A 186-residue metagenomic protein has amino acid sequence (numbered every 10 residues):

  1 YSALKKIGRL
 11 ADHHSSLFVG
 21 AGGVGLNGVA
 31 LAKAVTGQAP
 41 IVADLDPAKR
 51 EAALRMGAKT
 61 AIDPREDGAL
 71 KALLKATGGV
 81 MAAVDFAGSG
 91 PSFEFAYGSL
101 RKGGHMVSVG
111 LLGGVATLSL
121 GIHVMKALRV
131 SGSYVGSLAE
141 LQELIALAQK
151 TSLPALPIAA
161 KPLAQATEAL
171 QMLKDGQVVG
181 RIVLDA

Functional and structural regions predicted by a protein language model:
Y1-E66, K71-A72: Mid-domain Rossmann-like dinucleotide-binding core that forms the NAD(H)/NADP(H) cofactor-binding site
I7-D12, E51-R129: Glycine-rich cofactor phosphate-binding loops and adjacent beta1-alpha1 units of small-molecule cofactor enzyme domains
L17-A21, V42-A43, I62, M81-F86 (+3 more regions): Glycine- and other small-residue-rich loops at beta-strand/loop junctions that grip anionic moieties
A32, A53, A96, G103 (+4 more regions): Residue-level signal for nonpolar/aromatic packing positions in well-ordered secondary structure
D44, G57, A127, S152 (+1 more regions): Conserved functional loop/turn residues at catalytic and ligand-binding sites
L45-D46, L112, G136: Residues in the short beta-alpha loop(s) of Rossmann-like NAD(P)-binding domains
H105-V107, T117-I158: Rossmann-fold dehydrogenase core element
L138-A186: C-terminal hydrophobic helical "lid"/dimerization subdomain of Rossmann-like NAD(P)H-dependent oxidoreductases
